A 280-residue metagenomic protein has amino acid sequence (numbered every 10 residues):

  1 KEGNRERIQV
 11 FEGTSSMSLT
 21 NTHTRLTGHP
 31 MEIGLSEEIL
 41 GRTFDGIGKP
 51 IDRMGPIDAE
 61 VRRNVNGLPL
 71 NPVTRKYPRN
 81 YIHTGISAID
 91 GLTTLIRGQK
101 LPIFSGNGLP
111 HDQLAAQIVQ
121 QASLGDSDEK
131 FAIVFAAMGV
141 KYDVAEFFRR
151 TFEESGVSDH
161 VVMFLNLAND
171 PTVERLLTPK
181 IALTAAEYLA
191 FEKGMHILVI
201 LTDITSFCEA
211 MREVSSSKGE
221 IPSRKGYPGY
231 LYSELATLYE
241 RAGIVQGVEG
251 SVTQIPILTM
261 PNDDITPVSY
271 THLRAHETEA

Functional and structural regions predicted by a protein language model:
K1, S15-S16, E32-L35, M54-I57 (+8 more regions): Replace "in large, NTP-powered and nucleic-acid-processing enzymes" with "in large, NTP-powered factors and other
K1-I82: Acidic-enriched and Gly/Ser
R5-E6, S15-M17, M31-I33, K49-R53 (+5 more regions): Short beta-strands and strand-coil junctions in structured, solvent-facing domains, enriched
T24, D52-Q99, A116-Q117, D159-L167 (+1 more regions): P-loop NTPase nucleotide-binding/switch module
I86-P102, G108, A122-I265: Switch/coupling sub-region of P-loop NTPases
S105-Q117: Glycine-rich P-loop/Walker A and Walker A-like loops and their local beta1-loop-alpha1 context in P-loop NTPases
T271-T278: Conserved small/polar residues in nucleotide/adenosyl-binding loops
